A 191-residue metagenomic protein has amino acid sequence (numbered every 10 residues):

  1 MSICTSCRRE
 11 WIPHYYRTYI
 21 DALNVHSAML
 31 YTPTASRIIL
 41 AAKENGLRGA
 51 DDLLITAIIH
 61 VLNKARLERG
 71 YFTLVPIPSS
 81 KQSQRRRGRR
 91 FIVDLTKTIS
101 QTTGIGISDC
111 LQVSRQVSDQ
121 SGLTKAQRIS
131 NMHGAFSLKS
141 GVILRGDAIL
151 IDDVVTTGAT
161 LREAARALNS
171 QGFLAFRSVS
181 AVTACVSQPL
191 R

Functional and structural regions predicted by a protein language model:
M1-R191: Glycine-rich phosphate/pyrophosphate-handling loop used in enzymes and phosphotransfer proteins
